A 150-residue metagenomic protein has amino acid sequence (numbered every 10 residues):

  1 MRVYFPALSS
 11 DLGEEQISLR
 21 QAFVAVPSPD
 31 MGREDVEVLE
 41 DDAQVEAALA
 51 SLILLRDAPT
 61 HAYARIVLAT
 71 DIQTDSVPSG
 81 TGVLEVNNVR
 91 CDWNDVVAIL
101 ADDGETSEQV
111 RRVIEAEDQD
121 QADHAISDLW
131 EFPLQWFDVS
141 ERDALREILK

Functional and structural regions predicted by a protein language model:
M1-P27: Short, extreme N-terminal segment that most often corresponds to the first beta-strand
R2, R20, R33, R56 (+5 more regions): Arginine residue identity/basic-tract feature
S10, E14, L49, I53 (+1 more regions): Charged/polar, solvent-exposed surface patches and flexible loops
L19-S76: Positively charged, polar, low-complexity stretches
T70-K150: Glycine-rich, aromatic-bearing surface loops/beta-hairpins
